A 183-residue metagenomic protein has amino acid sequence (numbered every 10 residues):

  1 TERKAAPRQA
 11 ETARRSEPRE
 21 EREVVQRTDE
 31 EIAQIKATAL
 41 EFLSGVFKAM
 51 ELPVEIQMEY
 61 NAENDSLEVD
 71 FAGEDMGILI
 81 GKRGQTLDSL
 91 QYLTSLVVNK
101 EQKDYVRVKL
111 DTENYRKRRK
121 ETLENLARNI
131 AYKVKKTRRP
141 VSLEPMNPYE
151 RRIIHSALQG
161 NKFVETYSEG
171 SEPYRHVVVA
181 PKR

Functional and structural regions predicted by a protein language model:
T1-A33, A37: Intrinsically disordered, low-complexity RNA-associated tracts
P7, T12, P18-R19, E23 (+5 more regions): General helical structural elements
R22-Q26, V69, E113, T137: Generic signal for short, ordered secondary-structure residues within or immediately flanking folded domains
T28-K109: Short, highly charged
I56, S95-K100, V106-R107, D111 (+4 more regions): P-loop/Walker A NTP-binding module and the surrounding RecA-like catalytic core of P-loop NTPases
A62-D65, E74, N114-K117, N147-P148: Short, internal active-site loops enriched in acidic
